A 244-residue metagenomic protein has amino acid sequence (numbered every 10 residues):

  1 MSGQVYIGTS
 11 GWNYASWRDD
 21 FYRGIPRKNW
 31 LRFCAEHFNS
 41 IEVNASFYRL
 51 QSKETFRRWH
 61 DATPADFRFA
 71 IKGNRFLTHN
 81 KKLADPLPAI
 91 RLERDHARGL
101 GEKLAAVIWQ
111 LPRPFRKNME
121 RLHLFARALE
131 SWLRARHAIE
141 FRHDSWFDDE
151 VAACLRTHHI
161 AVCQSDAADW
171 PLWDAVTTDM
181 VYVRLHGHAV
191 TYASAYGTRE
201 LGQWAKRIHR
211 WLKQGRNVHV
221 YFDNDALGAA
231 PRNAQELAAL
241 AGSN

Functional and structural regions predicted by a protein language model:
M1-N244: Residues lining hydrophobic/aromatic ligand-binding pockets adjacent to catalytic sites
